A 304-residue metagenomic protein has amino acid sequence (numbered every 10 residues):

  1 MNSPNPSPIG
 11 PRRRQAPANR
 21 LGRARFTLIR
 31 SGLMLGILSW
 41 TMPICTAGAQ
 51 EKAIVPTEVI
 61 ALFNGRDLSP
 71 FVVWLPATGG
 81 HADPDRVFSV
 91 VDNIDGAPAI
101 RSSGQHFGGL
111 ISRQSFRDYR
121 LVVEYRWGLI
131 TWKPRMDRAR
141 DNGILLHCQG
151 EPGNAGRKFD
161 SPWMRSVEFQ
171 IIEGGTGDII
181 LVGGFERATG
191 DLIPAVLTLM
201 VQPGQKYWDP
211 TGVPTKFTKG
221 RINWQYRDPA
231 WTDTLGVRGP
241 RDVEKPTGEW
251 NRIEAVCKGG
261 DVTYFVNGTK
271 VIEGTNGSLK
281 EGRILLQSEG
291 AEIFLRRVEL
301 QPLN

Functional and structural regions predicted by a protein language model:
M1-T27: N-terminal secretory signal peptides that target proteins for export/translocation
P8, R12, P43-I44, T57 (+1 more regions): Generic alpha-helical structural signal
R13, R23, T27-R30, P56 (+2 more regions): Hydrophobic alpha-helical context, especially transmembrane and signal-peptide helices
I29-P43: Bacterial N-terminal signal peptides
A47-N304: Carbohydrate-interacting regions of secretory-pathway proteins
